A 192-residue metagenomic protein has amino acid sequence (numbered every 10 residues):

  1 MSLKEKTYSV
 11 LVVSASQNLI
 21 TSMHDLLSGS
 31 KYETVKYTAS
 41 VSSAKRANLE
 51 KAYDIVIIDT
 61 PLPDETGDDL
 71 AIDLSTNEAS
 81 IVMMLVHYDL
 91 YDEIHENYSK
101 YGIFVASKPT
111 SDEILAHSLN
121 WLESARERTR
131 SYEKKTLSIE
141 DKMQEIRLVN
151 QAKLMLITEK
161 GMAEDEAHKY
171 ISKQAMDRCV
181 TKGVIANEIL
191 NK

Functional and structural regions predicted by a protein language model:
K6-N18, M23-L27, V56: Conserved acidic segment of CheY-like receiver
I20, A44, D54-S75, D89: Conserved phosphotransfer microenvironments
E33-S40: Short hydrophobic/Thr-rich beta-strand motif most characteristic of the beta2 strand and flanking loop of CheY-like
D69, Y88-F104: Alpha4 helix (beta4-alpha4-beta5 surface) of REC/receiver domains from two-component response regulators
A79-D89: A short, hydrophobic beta-strand element within the central beta-sheet of small alpha/beta folds
T110-L119: C-terminal output helix
N120-K134: The C-terminal output helix
L137-K192: C-terminal output/effector regions of signal-responsive regulators
